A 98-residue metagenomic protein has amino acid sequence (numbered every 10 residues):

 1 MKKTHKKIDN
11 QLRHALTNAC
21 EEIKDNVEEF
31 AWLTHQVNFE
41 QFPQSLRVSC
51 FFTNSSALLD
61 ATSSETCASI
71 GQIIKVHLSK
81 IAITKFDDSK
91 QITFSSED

Functional and structural regions predicted by a protein language model:
M1-N18: N-terminal presequence-like segments and adjacent domain-start helices
K2-H5, F42, T93, E97: Catalytic core of pol beta-like nucleotidyltransferases
R13-L16, D25, S63-E65: N-terminal targeting leaders
A15, A19-E22, I73, H77-I81: Conserved short hydrophobic interaction patches
C20-W32, I81-D87: Short secondary-structure junctions
V27-T53: Short edge beta-strands and adjacent turn/loop segments
S49-A68: A short interface-forming secondary-structure element
A68, K75-D98: A short amphipathic beta-strand at an alpha->beta junction
